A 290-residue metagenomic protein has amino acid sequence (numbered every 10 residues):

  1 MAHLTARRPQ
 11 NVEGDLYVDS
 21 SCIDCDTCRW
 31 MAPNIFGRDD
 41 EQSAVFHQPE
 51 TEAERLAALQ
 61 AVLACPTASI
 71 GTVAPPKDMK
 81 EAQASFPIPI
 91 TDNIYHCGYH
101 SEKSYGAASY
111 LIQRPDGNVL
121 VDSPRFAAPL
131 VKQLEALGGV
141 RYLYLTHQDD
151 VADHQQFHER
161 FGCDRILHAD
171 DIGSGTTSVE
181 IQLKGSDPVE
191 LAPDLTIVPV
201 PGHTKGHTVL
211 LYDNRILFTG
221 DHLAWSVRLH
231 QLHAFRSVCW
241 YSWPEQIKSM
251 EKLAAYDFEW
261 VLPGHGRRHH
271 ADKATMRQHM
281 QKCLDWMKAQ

Functional and structural regions predicted by a protein language model:
M1-V12: A detector for short, charged/polar N-terminal pre-domain segments
P9, E54-P115, A254, T275-Q278: Zn-dependent metallo-beta-lactamase
L16-A32, E52-A68: Cysteine-centered iron-sulfur cluster-binding motifs in ferredoxin-type domains/subunits of redox enzymes
R38-E50, D78-P87: Short cysteine/histidine-rich metal-coordination sites, predominantly Zn2+-binding motifs
D40-E41, N118-L120, F126-A128, R141 (+3 more regions): Metallo-beta-lactamase
P76-D92, K132-E135, A152-K205, V238-Y241 (+1 more regions): Metallo-beta-lactamase
K103-S104, R114-Y142, G175-V179: Pre-active-site segment of Zn-dependent metallo-hydrolases
V140-D150: Metallo-beta-lactamase
